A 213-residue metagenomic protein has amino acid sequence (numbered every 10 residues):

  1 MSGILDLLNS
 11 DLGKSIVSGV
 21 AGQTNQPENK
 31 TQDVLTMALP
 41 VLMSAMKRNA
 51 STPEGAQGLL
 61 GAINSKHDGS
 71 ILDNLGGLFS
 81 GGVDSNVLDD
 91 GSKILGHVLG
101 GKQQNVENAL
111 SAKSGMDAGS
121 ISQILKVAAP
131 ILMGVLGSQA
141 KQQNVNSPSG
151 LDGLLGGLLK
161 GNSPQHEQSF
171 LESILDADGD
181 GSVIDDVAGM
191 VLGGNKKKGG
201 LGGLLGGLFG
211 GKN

Functional and structural regions predicted by a protein language model:
M1-N213: A structural "flexibility-hinge" signal
